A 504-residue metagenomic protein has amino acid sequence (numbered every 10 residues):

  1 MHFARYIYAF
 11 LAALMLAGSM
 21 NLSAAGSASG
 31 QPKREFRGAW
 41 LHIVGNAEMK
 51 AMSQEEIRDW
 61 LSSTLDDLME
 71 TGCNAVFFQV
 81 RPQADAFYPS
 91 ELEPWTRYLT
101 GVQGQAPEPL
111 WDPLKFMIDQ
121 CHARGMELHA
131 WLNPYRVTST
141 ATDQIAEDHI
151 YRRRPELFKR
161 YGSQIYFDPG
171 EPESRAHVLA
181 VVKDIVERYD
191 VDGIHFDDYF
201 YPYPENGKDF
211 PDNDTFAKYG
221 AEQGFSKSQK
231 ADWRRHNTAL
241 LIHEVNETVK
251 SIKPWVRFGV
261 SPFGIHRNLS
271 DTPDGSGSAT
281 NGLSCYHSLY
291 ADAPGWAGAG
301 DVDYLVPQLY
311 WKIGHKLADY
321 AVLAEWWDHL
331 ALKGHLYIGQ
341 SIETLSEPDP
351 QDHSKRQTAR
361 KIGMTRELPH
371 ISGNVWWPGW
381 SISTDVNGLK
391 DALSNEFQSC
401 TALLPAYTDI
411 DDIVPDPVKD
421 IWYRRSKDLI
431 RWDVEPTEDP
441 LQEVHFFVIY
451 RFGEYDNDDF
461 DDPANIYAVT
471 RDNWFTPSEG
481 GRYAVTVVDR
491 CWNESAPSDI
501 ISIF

Functional and structural regions predicted by a protein language model:
R34-F36, W40-H42, N46-D59, A130 (+2 more regions): Active-site-adjacent "subsite" loops/lids of carbohydrate-active enzymes
D59-A86, R188-D192, G295, A299-V302: Catalytic domains of carbohydrate-active enzymes, especially glycoside hydrolases
T71-P109: Aromatic-lined carbohydrate-binding/catalytic grooves of carbohydrate-active enzymes
N74, R124, R152-D301, Y310: Polysaccharide-binding and catalytic clefts of secreted carbohydrate-active enzymes
Y290-K316, A331-I410: Substrate-binding cleft of secreted/luminal carbohydrate-active enzymes
G388-L441, W492-F504: Pro/Thr/Ser/Gly-rich low-complexity, intrinsically disordered linker/stalk tracts
E435-D461: Solvent-exposed loop/turn segments flanking beta-strands in beta-repeat/beta-sandwich domains
W474-S495: Beta-strand-rich modules
